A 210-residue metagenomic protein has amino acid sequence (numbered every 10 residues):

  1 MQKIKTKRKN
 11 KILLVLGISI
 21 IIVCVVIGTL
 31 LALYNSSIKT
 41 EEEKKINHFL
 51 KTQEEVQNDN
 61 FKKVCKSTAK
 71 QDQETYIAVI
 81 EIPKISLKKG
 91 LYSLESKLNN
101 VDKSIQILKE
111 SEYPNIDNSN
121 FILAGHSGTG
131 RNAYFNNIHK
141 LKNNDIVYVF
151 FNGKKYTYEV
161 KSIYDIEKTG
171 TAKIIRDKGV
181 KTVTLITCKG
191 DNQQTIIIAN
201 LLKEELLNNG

Functional and structural regions predicted by a protein language model:
M1-I12: N-terminal Lys/Arg-rich, disordered targeting/topogenic segments
I12-G210: Solvent-exposed, non-transmembrane regions of membrane-associated and secreted proteins
